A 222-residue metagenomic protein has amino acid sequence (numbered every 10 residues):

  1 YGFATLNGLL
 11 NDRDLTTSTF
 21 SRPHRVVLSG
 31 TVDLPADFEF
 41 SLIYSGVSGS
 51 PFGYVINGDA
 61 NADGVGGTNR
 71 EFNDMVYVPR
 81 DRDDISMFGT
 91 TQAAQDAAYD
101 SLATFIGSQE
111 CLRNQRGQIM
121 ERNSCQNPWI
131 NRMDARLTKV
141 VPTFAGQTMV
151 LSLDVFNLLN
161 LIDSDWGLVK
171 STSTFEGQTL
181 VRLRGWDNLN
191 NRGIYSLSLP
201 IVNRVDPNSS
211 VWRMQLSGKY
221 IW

Functional and structural regions predicted by a protein language model:
Y1-W222: Short, solvent-exposed micro-motifs at the edges of structured domains
